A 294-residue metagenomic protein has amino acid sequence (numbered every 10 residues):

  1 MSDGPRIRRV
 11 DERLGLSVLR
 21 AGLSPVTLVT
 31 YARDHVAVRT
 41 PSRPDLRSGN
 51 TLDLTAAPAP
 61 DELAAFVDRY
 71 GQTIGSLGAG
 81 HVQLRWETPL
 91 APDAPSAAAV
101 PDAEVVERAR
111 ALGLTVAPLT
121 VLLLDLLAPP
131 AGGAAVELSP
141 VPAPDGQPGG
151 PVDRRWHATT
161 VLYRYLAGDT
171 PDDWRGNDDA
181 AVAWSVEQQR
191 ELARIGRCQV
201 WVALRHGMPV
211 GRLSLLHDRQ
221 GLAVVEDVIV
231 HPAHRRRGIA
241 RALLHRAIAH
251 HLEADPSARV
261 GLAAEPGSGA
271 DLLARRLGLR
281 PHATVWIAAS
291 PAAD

Functional and structural regions predicted by a protein language model:
M1-L77, H81, L90-D102: N-terminal charged segments
G22-L28, G78-G80, A117-P118, R190-V202 (+1 more regions): A short helix-loop-beta-strand connector motif used in the catalytic cores of GNAT acetyltransferases and, in some
V29-R33, A97-T115, R197-L213: Conserved beta-hairpin
D34-T40, A117-L119, V200-V202, M208-H217 (+3 more regions): Conserved beta-strand in the GNAT
P44-L52, H217-E226, R235: A conserved beta-turn-beta hairpin within the catalytic core of GNAT-like acetyltransferases that forms part
A56, E62-V161, G261, S268-A270 (+1 more regions): Acyl-donor-binding surface of acyltransferase catalytic domains
L63-G71, D227-P232, R236-E253, R276: Conserved acetyl-CoA-binding loop-helix of GNAT-fold acetyltransferases
A134-A223: Flexible, substrate/cofactor-facing loop regions flanked by secondary structure within enzyme catalytic domains
